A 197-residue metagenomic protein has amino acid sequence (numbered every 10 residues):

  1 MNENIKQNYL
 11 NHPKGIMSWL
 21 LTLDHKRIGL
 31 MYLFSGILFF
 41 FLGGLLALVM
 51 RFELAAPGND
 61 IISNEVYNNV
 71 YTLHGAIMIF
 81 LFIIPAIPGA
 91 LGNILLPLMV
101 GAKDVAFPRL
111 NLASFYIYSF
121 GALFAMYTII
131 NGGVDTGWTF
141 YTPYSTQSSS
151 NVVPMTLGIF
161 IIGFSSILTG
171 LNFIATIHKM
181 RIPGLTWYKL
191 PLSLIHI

Functional and structural regions predicted by a protein language model:
M1-M17: Short, Lys/Arg-rich, polar N-terminal cytosolic tail immediately upstream of the first transmembrane signal-anchor
H12-I28, K103, R181-I182: Cytosolic juxtamembrane amphipathic/interface segments immediately preceding and feeding into a transmembrane helix
Y32, G36-L42: Hydrophobic alpha-helical transmembrane segments in multi-pass membrane proteins
F40, G44-R51: Transmembrane alpha-helix/helix-exit interface in multi-pass inner-membrane proteins
R51-I174, R181-G184: Membrane-interface helix-loop-helix modules in multi-pass inner-membrane proteins
P183-P191: Juxtamembrane inter-helical linkers in multi-pass membrane proteins
I195-I197: Conserved small/polar residues in nucleotide/adenosyl-binding loops
